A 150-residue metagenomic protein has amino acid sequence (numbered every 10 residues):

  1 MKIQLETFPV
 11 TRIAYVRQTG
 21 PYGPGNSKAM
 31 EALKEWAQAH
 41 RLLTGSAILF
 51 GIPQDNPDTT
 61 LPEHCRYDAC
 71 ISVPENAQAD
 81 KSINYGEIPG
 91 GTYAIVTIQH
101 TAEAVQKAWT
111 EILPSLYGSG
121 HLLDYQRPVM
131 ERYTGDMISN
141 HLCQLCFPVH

Functional and structural regions predicted by a protein language model:
M1-H150: A solvent-exposed interaction/effector surface
